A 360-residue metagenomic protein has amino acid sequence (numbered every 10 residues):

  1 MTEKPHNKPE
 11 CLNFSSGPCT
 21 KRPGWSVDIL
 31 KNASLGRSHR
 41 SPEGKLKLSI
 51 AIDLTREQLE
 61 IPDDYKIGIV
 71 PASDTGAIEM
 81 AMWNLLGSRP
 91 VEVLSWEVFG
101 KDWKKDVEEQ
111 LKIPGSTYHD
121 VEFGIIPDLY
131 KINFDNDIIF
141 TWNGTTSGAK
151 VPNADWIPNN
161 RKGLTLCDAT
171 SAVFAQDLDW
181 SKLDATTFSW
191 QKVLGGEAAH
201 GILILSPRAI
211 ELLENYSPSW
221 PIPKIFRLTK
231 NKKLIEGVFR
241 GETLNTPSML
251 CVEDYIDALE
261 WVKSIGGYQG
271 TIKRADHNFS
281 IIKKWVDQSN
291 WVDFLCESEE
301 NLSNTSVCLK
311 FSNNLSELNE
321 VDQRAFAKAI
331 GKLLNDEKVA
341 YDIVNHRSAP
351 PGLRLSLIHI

Functional and structural regions predicted by a protein language model:
M1-P42: N-terminal "arm"/small-domain region of PLP-dependent enzymes with the aminotransferase-like
D28-M80, N84, W96-V98, D102 (+1 more regions): Conserved N-terminal alpha-helix of the aminotransferase class I/II PLP-enzyme fold
L54-P62, E260-C296, L333: Conserved PLP-dependent catalytic core of the aminotransferase class-I/II
G76, N84-I138: PLP-dependent aminotransferase-like
E122-F174, A185: Active-site phosphate-binding strand-loop segment of PLP-dependent enzymes
Q191-K283: Active-site C-terminal subdomain of aminotransferase-like
D293-L333: Conserved PLP-binding catalytic core of the aspartate aminotransferase-like
H359-I360: Conserved small/polar residues in nucleotide/adenosyl-binding loops
